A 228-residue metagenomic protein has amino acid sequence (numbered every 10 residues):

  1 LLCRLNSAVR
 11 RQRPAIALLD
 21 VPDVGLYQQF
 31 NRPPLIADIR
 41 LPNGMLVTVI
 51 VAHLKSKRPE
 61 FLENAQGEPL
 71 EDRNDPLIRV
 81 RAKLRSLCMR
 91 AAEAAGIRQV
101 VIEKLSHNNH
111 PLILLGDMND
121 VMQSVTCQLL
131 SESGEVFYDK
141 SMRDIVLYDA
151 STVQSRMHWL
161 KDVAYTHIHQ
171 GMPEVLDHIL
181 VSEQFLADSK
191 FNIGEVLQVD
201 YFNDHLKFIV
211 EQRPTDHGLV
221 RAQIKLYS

Functional and structural regions predicted by a protein language model:
L1-P59: Structured beta-strand-rich core segments of catalytic domains in phosphoester-bond hydrolases
V9-L18, D23, Q28-F30, Q99-I113 (+1 more regions): Metal-dependent phosphoester-hydrolase catalytic domains
R32-I36, L46-V51, R81-A82, V175-D177 (+1 more regions): Extracellular structured ligand-interaction cores
I50, E60-E63, V125-Q128: Short, solvent-exposed loop/turn and secondary-structure capping segments
P59-E60, S189: Short helix/loop capping segments that flank catalytic or ligand/cofactor-binding pockets
E60-L87: A solvent-exposed, charged loop/short amphipathic helix patch at secondary-structure junctions
V80-N108: A long, amphipathic alpha-helix that forms part of the scaffold/cap immediately adjacent to metal-dependent active
